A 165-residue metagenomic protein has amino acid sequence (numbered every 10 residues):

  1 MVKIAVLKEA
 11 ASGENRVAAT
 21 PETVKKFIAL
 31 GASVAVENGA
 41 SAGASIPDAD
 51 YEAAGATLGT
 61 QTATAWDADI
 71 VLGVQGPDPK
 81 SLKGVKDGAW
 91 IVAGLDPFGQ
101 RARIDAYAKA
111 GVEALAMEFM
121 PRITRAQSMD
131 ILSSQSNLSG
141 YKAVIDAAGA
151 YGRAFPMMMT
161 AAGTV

Functional and structural regions predicted by a protein language model:
V2-A106, A110: An N-terminal-biased, well-structured beta-alpha scaffold segment characteristic of Rossmann-like dinucleotide-binding
V2-K3, E9, P79-V165: Glycine/serine-rich phosphate-binding loop and adjoining beta1-alpha1 elements at the start of nucleotide-handling
